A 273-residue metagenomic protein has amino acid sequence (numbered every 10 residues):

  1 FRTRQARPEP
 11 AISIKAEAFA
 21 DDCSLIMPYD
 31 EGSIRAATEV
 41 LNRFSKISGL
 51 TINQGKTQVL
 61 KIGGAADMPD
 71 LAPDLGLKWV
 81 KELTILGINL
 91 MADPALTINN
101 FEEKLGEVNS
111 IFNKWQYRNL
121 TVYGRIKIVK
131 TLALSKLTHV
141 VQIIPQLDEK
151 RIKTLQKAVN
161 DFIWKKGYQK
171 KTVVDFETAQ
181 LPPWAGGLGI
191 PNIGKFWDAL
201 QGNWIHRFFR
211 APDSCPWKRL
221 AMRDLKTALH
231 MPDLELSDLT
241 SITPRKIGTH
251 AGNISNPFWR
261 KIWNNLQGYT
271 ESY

Functional and structural regions predicted by a protein language model:
F1-A18: Active-site nucleotide-donor binding segment shared across nucleotidyl transfer reactions
F1-R4, S33, A133: Conserved pre-motif C helix in the palm subdomain of viral-like polymerases
R7, I52-L83, T97: Short, conserved micro-motifs composed of acidic
I14-K46, G63-A65, A92-L96: Catalytic palm subdomain of template-directed nucleic-acid polymerases, centered on the conserved carboxylate motif
D21-C23, F44-S45, G49, V59 (+4 more regions): Mobile genetic element proteins and their domesticated derivatives, centered on retroelements and DNA transposons
L41, I152-I163: Short amphipathic alpha-helical coiled-coil/interface segments
D74-L147, W164-K170, L200-C215: Basic, alpha-helical interaction scaffolds
L155, K171-Y273: Extended C-terminal regions of large enzymes
